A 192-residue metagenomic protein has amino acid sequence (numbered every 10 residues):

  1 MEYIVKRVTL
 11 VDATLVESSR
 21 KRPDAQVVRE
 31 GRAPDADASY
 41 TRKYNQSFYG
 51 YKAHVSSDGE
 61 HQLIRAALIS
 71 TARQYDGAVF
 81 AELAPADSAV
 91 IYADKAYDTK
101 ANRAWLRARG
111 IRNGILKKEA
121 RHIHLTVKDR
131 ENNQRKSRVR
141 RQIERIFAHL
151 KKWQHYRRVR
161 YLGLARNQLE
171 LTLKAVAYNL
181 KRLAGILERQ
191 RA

Functional and structural regions predicted by a protein language model:
M1-A108, K118: Polybasic low-complexity intrinsically disordered regions
Y3, K152-H155, K181, G185: Generic secondary-structure signature for well-ordered alpha-helical cores
V16, F147-K151, K181: Amphipathic alpha-helical core segments of compact helical bundles
E17-R22, D129-R130, E170-A177: Short amphipathic alpha-helical patches
I69, R103, Y161-A165, L187-A192: Composition- and surface-driven signal marking solvent-exposed, interaction-prone regions in large proteins
P85, A89-V90, K95-T172: Helix-centered, glycine/charged polyanion-binding patches within enzymatic domains that contact phosphate-containing
Q142, N179-L180: Hydrophobic transmembrane alpha-helical segments of multi-pass transport and channel proteins
E170-K174, K181, I186-A192: C-terminal domain-tail junction helix/linker
